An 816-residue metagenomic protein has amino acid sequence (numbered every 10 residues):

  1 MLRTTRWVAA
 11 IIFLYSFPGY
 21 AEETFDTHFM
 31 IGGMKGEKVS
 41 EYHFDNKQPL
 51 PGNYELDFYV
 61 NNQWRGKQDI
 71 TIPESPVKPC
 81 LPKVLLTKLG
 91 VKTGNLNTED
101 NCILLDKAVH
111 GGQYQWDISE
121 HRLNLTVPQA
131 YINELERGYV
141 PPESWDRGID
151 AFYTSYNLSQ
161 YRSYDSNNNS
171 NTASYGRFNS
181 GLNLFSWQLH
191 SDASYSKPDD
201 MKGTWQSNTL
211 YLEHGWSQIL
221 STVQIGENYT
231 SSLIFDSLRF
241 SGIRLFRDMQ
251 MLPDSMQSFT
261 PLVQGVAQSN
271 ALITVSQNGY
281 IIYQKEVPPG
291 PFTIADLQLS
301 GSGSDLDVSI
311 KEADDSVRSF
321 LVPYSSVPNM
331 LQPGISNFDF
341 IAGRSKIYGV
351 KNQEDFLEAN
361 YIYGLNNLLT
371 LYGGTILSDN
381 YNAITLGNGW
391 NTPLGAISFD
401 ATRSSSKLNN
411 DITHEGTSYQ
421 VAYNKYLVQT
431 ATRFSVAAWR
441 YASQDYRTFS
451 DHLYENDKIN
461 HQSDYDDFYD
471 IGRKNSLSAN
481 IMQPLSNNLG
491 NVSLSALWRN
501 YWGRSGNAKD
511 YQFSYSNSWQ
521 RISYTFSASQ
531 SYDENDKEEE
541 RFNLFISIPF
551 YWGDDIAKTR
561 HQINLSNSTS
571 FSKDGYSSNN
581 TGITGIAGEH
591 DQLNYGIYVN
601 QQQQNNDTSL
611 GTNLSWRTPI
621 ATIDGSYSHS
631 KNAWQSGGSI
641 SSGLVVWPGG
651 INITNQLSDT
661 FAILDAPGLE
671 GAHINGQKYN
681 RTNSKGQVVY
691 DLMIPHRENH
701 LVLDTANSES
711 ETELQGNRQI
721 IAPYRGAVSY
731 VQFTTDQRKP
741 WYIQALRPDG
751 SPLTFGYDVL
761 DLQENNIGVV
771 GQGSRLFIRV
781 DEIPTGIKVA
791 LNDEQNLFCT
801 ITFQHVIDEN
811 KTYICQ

Functional and structural regions predicted by a protein language model:
R3-A10: Sec-dependent signal peptide recognition, specifically the positively charged N-region followed immediately by
S16-P18: N-terminal signal peptide c-region/cleavage motif recognized by signal peptidases
E23-Y54, R65, V84-L89, L96 (+9 more regions): Flexible, glycine-rich linker and terminal segments associated with outer-membrane beta-barrel/transport systems
R65-K78: Short acidic/polar beta-strand-loop edge motifs in secreted extracellular and Gram-negative envelope-associated
S180, F340-G349, L357-T375, T385 (+1 more regions): Core alpha-helical transmembrane segments of integral membrane proteins
I294-D305: Extracytoplasmic assembly/pore-lining segments of large envelope/extracellular complexes
